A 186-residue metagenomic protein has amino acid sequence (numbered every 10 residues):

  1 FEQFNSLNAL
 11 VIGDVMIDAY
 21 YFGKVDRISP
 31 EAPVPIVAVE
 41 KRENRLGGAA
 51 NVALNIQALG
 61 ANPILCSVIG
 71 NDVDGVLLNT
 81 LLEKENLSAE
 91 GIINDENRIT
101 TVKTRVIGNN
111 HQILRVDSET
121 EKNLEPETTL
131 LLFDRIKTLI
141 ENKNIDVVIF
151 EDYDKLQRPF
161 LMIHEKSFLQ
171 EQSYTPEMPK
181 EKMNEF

Functional and structural regions predicted by a protein language model:
F1-D26, K41-F186: Ribokinase/PfkB-type carbohydrate-kinase core domain
R27-E31: Flexible glycine/proline-rich, aromatic-decorated loop/lid segments
P33-E40: Divalent-cation-assisted or electrostatically stabilized phosphate/pyrophosphate-binding catalytic cores
